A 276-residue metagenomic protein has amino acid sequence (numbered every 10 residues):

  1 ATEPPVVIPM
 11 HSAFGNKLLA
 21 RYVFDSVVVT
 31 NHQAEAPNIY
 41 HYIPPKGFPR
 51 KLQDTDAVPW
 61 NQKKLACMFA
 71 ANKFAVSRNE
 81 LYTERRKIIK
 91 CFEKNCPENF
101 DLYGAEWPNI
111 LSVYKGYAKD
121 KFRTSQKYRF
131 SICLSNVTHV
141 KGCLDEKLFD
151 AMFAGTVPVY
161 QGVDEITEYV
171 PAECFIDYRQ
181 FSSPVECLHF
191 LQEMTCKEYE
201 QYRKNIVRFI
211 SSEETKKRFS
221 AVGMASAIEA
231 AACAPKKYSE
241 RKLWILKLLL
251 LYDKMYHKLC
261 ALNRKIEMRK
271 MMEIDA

Functional and structural regions predicted by a protein language model:
A1-P5: Active-site proximal beta-strand in glycosyltransferases
M10-L102, E106, I110-A276: Pol beta-like nucleotidyltransferase catalytic core
